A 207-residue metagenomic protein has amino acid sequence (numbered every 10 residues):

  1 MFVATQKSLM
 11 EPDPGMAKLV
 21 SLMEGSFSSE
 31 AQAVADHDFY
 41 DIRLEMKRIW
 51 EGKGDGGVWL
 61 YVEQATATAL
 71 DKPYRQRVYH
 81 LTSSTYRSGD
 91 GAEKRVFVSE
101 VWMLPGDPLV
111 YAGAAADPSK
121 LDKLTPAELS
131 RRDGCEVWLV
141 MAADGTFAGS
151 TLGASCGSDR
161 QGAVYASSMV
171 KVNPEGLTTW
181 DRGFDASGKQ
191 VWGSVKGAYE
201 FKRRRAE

Functional and structural regions predicted by a protein language model:
S8-H37, D41, A65-E207: Calycin-type beta-barrel ligand-binding domains and close structural analogs
L44-Y74: N-terminal glycine/threonine-rich, aromatic-flanked beta-hairpin/loop signature
